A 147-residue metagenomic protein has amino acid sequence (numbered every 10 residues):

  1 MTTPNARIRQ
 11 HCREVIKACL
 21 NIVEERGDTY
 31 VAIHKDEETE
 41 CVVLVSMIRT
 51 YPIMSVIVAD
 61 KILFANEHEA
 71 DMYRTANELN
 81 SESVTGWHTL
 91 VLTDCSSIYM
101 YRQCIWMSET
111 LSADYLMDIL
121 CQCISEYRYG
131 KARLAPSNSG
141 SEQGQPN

Functional and structural regions predicted by a protein language model:
M1-L44, T85: Charge-rich, low-complexity N-terminal segments
I22-D28, I48-R49, V91-S97: Short, ordered beta-strand-loop transition motifs
C41-I62: A short acidic-to-branched-hydrophobic micro-motif
S55-I98: Short, internal acidic amphipathic alpha-helical interface segments that mediate docking to partner proteins
R102-I105: Short, hydrophobic beta-strand segments
M107-I119: A short acidic/glycine-rich loop-to-helix N-cap element
I119-Y127: Short amphipathic C-terminal alpha-helix that caps PH/PH-like domains
A135-N147: Short, highly charged C-terminal tails/helix-capping segments
